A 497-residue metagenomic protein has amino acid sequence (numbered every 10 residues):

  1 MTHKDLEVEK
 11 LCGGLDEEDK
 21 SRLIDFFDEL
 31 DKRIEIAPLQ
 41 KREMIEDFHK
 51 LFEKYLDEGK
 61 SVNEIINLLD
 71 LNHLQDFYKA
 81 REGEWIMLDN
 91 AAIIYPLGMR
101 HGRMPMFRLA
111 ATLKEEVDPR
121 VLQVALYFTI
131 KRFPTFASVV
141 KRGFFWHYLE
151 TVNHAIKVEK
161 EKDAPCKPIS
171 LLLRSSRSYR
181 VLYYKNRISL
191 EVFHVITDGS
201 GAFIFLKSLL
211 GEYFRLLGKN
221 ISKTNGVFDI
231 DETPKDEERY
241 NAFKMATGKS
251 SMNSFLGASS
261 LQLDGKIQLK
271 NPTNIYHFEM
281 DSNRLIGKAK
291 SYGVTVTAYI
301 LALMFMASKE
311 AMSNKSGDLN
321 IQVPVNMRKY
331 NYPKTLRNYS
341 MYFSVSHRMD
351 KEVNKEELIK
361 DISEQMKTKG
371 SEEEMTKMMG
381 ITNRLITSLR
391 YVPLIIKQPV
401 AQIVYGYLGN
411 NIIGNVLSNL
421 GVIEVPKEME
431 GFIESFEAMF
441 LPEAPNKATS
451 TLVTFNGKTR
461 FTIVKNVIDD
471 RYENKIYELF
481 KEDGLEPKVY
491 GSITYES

Functional and structural regions predicted by a protein language model:
M1-H147, N153-Y179, K309-S497: Acyl-thioester-dependent acyl-group transfer interface
H3, E7, L11, R42-I66 (+3 more regions): Non-catalytic, low-complexity flexible loops and terminal extensions
K114-F133, E191-K207, H277-S313, F461-I463 (+1 more regions): Acyl activation and transfer enzymes in specialized metabolism, enriched for ANL adenylate-forming modules
H147-L149, D229-I230: Conserved catalytic core of two-metal-ion nucleotidyltransferases
